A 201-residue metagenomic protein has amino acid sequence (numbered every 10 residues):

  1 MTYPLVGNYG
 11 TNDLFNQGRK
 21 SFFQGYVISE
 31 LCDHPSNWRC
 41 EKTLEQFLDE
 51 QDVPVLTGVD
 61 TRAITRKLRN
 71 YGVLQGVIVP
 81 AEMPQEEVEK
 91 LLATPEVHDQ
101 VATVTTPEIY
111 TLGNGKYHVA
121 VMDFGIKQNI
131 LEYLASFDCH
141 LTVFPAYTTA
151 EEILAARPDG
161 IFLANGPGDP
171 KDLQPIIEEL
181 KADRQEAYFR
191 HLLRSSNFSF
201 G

Functional and structural regions predicted by a protein language model:
M1-R157, G168-D172, E178-E179: RNA-binding accessory domains that recognize and position tRNA/RNA substrates
D159, N165-G201: Cysteine-nucleophile active-site neighborhood
